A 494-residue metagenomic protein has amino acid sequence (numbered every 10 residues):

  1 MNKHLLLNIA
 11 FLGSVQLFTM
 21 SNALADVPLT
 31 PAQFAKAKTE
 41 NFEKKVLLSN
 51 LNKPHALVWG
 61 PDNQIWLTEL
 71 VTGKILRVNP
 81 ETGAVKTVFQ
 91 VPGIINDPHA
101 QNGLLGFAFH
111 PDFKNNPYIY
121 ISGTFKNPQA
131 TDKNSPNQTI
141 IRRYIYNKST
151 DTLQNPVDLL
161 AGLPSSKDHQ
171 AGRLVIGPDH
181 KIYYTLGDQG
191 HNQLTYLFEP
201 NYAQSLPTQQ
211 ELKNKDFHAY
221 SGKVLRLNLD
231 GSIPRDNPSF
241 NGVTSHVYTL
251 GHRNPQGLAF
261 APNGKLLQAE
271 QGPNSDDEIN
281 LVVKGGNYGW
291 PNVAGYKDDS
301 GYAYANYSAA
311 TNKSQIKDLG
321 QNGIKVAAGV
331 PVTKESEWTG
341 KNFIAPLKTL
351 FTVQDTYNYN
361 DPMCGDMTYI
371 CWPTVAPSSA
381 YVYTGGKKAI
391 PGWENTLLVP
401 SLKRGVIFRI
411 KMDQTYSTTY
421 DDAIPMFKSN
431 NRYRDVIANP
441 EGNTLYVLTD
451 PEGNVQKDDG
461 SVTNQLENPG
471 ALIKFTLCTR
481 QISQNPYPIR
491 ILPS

Functional and structural regions predicted by a protein language model:
M1-N22: Gram-negative bacterial Sec-dependent N-terminal signal peptides
Q16, Q481-Y487: Low-complexity, intrinsically disordered or signal/transmembrane-proximal segments
A25, P486-S494: Composition-driven, intrinsically disordered low-complexity tracts enriched in small residues
D26-L194, G257-F260, G264-G272, P373-S417 (+2 more regions): Acidic, Gly/Ser/Thr-rich repeat motifs that build Ca2+-stabilized beta-propeller blades
V27-F34, N102-L104, D188-A423, N454-K457 (+3 more regions): Beta-propeller domain segments
K45-V46, V85-P92, T152-A161, R235-S239 (+3 more regions): Beta-propeller fold detector
H252, T419-P440: Conserved blade-ending motifs and adjacent loop-strand segments that build the rim/top face of beta-propeller domains
